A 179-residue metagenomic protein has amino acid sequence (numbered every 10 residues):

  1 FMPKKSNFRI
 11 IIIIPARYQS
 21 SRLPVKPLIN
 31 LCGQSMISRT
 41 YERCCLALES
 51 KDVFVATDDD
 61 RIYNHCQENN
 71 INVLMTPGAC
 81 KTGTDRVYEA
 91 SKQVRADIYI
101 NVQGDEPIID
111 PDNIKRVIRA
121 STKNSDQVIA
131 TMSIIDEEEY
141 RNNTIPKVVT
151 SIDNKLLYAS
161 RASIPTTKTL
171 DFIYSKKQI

Functional and structural regions predicted by a protein language model:
F8-A56: N-terminal glycine-rich phosphate-binding loop and ensuing alpha1 helix
I12, V53-V55, Y99, V128 (+1 more regions): Hydrophobic/aromatic residues located in beta-strands of well-ordered beta-sheets within soluble catalytic
P15, N101-Q103, A130-S133: Short beta-strand segments
G33, G78, G104, T150 (+1 more regions): Active-site donor-binding loop signature of nucleotide-sugar glycosyltransferases
S50, A96, K123-Q127: Short, high-confidence coil segments that cap the C-terminus of an alpha-helix and link into the following beta-strand
F54, D60-V102, E106-R119: Short phosphate-binding loop-to-helix
P111-I179: Conserved core of the sugar-phosphate nucleotidyltransferase
